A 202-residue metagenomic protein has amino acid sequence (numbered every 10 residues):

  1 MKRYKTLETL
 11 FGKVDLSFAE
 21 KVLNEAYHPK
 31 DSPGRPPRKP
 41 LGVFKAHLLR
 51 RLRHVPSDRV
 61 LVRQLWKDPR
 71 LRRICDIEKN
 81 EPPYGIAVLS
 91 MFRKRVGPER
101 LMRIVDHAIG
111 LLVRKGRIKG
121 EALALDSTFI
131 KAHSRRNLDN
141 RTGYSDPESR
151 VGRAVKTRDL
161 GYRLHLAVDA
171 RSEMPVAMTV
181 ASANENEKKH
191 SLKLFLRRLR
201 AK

Functional and structural regions predicted by a protein language model:
M1-T6, S17-V22, F44-L49, V60-K67 (+2 more regions): Short, mixed-charge, low-aromatic patches
M1-V43, L48, R100-R103, G110-R114: Dynamic "connector" segments at or just before major functional cores
D15-F18, V22, H54, R73-K79 (+2 more regions): Glycine-centered secondary-structure boundary/capping sites
A19-E25, R35-K39, L65-K67, P82-G85 (+2 more regions): Short amphipathic alpha-helical segments, especially helix-boundary/capping motifs
Y27, D31, C75, K79 (+2 more regions): Solvent-exposed, flexible loop/coil residues
G34-R35, L49-R53, A154, T179: Conserved aromatic-histidine-acidic binding/catalytic patches
P37-I104: Short, positively charged, Gly/Tyr-enriched micro-motifs that form contact patches at catalytic or ligand/partner
R63, I86-K202: Polybasic low-complexity intrinsically disordered regions
